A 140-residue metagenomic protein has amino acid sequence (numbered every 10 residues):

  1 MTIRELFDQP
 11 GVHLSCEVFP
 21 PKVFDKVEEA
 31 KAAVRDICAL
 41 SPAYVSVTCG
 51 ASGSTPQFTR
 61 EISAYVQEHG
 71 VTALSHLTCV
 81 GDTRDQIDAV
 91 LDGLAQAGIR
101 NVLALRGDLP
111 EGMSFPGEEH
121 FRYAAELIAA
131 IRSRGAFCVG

Functional and structural regions predicted by a protein language model:
M1-C16, V23, E28: N-terminal amphipathic alpha-helix/helix-capping segment at the start of soluble metabolic enzymes
R4-Q9, V34-A39, R60-G70, L91-I99 (+1 more regions): Acidic (Asp/Glu)-rich catalytic clusters
L14-P20, A43-V47, A73-L77, V102-A104 (+1 more regions): Hydrophobic faces of well-ordered beta-strands that scaffold small-molecule active sites in alpha/beta enzyme cores
P21-F24, P42-I62, L109-E118: Glycine-rich, proline-tolerant flexible connector loops at the mouths of alpha/beta enzymes
V23-I37, T59, R84-D92: Short, acidic/polar
G53-T78, E119-G140: Alpha-helix-loop-beta-strand connector modules within alpha/beta enzyme cores
C79-Q96, H120-R122: Glycine-rich anion/phosphate-binding loops
N101-E111: Glycine-rich phosphate-binding active-site loops on the catalytic face of alpha/beta enzymes
